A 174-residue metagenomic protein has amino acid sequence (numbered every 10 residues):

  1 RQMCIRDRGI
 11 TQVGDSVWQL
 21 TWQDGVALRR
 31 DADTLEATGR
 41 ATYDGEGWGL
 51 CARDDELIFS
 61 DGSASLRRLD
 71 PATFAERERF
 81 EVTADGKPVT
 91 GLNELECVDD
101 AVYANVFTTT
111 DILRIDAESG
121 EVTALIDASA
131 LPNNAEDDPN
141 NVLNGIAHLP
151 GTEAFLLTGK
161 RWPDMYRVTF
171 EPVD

Functional and structural regions predicted by a protein language model:
R1-I5: Short, small-residue-biased leader/transition segments that mark boundaries at the very start of proteins
R6-G14, Y43-E56, S60, G86-D100 (+1 more regions): Beta-rich, blade/repeat-based domains predominating in secreted/periplasmic proteins but also intracellular
Q12, V17-D24, L57-S63, A104-T108 (+2 more regions): Conserved beta-strand positions in repeat-built beta-propeller and related beta-rich domains
V26-A27, S65-R67, D111-I112, P163-M165: Structural signal for beta-propeller blades
A27-D85: Hydrophobic, well-structured mid-protein blocks that either form specific transmembrane helices
D31-L35, P71-F74, D116-G120, T169-V173: Short loop/turn segments that connect beta-strands within beta-propeller blades
K87-S119: Loop/turn-rich, solvent-exposed surfaces of beta-rich toroidal or solenoidal domains
A147-D174: Blade-level signature of beta-propeller repeat domains, shared across WD40, Kelch, NHL, RCC1 and BNR/Asp-box propellers
